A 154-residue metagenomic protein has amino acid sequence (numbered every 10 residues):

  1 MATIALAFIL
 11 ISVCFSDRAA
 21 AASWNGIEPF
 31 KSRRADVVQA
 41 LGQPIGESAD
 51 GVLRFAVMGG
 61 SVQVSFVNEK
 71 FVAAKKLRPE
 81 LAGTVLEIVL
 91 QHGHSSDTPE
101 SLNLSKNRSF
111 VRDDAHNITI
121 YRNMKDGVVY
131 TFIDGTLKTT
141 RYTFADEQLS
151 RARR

Functional and structural regions predicted by a protein language model:
T3-C14: Bacterial N-terminal signal peptides
F15-A21: Sec/Tat signal peptide C-region and signal peptidase I cleavage site
A22-G26: Short, recurring structural edge motifs at helix starts
I27-K31: Short, contiguous acidic and Ser/Thr-rich linear segments
S32-R154: A cross-family detector of function-defining hotspots
